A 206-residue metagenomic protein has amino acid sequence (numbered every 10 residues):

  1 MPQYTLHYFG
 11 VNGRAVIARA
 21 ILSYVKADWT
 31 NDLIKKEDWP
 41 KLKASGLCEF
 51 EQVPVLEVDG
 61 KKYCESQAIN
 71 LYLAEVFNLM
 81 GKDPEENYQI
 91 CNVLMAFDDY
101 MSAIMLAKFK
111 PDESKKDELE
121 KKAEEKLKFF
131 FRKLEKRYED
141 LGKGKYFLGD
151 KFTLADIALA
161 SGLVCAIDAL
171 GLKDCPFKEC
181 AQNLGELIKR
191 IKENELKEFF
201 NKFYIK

Functional and structural regions predicted by a protein language model:
M1-K121, E125-F129, K133, K151: GST-like domain detector, emphasizing the conserved glutathione-binding G-site in the N-terminal thioredoxin-like
M1-Q3, G185, K189-K206: C-terminal helix/juxtamembrane-tail motif
L73-M80, P111, L141-G144, A166-K173: Alpha-helix C-capping/helix-to-loop hinge sites
L79, K136-L148, E195-Y204: Surface-exposed helix-capping loop/turn segments at secondary-structure junctions
I90, F147-K173, N183-L184, I191: GST superfamily/GST-like fold recognition
V93, K122-K126, F177-I191: Extended, well-ordered alpha-helical scaffold segments
D98, F131-E135, G185-K192: Structural signal for well-ordered, non-membrane alpha-helices
K115, L170-E179: A short acidic/glycine-rich loop-to-helix N-cap element
